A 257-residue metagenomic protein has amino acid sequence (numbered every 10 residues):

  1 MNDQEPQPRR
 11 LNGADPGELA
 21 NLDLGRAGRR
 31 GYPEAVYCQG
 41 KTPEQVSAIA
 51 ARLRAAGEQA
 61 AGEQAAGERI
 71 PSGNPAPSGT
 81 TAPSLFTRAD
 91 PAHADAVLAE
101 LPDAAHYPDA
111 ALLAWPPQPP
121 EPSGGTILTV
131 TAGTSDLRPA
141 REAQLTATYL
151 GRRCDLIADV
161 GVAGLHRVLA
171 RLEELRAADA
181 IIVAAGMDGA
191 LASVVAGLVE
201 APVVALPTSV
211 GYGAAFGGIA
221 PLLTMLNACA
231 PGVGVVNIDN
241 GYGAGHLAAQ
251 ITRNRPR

Functional and structural regions predicted by a protein language model:
M1-A60, P77-E100: Long amphipathic alpha-helical segments
V46, D136-R141, L165-H166, A185-V195 (+2 more regions): Short glycine/serine/threonine-rich phosphate/pyrophosphate-binding segments that cradle anionic phosphate groups
F86-P122: Glycine/small-residue-rich loop that forms an oxyanion/phosphate-binding "nest" at active or ligand-binding sites
A110-P116, R153-E174, I219-A220, V236: Glycine-rich oxoanion-binding loops at beta->alpha junctions
S123-G164: Glycine-rich phosphate/diphosphate-binding loop of Rossmann-like nucleotide-binding domains
T131, V210, A214-R257: C-terminal binding/interaction regions
A170-T208: Glycine-rich phosphate-binding loop
